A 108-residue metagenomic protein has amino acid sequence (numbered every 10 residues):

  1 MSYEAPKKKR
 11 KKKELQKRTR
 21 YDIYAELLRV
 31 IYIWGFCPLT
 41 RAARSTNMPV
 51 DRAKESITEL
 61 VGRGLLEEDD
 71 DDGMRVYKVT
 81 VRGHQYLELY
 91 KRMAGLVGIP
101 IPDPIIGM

Functional and structural regions predicted by a protein language model:
M1-S2, L27: Secretory targeting signatures
S2-K12, E88-M108: Amphipathic alpha-helical dimerization/coiled-coil segments that flank or bridge DNA-binding/regulatory modules
K13-Y24, P38, D71-M93: Short, cationic-aromatic polyanion-contact patches
D22-E26, R52-E55: Short, well-structured alpha-helical interface segments that form or flank functional binding sites
E26-W34: Short amphipathic alpha-helical elements of helix-turn-helix/winged-helix folds
F36-S45: Short acidic, hydrophobic short linear motifs in intrinsically disordered regions
N47-G62: Short amphipathic alpha-helical interaction segments
V61-D71: A short, conserved structural fragment
